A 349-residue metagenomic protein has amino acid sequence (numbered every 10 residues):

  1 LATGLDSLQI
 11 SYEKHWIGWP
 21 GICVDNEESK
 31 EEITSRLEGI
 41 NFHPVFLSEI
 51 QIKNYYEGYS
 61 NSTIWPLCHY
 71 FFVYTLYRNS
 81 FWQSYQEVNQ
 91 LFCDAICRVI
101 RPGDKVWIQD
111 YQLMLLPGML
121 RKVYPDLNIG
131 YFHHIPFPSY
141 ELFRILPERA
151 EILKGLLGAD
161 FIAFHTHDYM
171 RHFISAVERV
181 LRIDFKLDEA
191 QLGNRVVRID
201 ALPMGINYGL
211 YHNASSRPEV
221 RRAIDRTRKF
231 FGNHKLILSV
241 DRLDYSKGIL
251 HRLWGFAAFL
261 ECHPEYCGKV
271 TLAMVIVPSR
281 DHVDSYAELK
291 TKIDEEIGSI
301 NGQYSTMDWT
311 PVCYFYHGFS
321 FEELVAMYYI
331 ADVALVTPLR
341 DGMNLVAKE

Functional and structural regions predicted by a protein language model:
L1-E349: Catalytic cores of carbohydrate-active enzymes across secretory and cytosolic contexts
